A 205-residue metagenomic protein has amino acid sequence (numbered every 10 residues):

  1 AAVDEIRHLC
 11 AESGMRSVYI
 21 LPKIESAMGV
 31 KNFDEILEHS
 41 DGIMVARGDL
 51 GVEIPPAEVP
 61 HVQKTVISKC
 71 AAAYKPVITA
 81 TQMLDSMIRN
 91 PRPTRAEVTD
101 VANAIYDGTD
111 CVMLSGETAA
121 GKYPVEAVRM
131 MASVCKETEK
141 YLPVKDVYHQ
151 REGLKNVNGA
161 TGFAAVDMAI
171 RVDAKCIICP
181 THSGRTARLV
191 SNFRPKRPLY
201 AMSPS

Functional and structural regions predicted by a protein language model:
A1-S205: Non-catalytic helical/linker scaffolds that mediate oligomerization, partner binding, and domain coupling around large
